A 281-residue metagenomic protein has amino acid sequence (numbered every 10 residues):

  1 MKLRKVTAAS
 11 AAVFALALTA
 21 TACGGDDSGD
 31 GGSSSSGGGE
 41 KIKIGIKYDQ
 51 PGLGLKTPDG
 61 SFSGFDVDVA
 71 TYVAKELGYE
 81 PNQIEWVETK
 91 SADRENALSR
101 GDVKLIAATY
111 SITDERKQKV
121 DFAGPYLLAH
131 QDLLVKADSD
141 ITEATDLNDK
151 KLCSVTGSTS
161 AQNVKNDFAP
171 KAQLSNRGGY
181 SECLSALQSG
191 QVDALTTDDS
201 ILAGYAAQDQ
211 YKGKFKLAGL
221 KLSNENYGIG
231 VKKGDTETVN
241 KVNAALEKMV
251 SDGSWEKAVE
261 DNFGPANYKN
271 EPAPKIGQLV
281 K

Functional and structural regions predicted by a protein language model:
A17-A22: C-terminal motif of bacterial Sec signal peptides marking the signal peptidase cleavage site
G24, K75-E76, S158, G228-A266: Extended ligand-binding regions for polar small-molecule ligands
G32-S33, G37-I106: Extracytoplasmic small-molecule ligand-binding "clamshell" domains of the periplasmic binding protein/Venus flytrap
I44, D49-P51, F62-E76, S111 (+3 more regions): Bilobed "Venus flytrap"/periplasmic-binding protein-like clamshell domains and structurally analogous long
Y48, L127-V135, A207-A244, P265-K281: Periplasmic-binding protein-like
I84-D146: Acidic, polar ligand-binding/catalytic clefts
I84-N96, S139-D140, S175-S185, S189 (+1 more regions): Short helix-initiation/N-cap motifs at beta->coil->alpha
T109-Q118, K165-N166, D193-N224: A ligand-binding cleft/hinge motif common to bilobed small-molecule-binding domains
